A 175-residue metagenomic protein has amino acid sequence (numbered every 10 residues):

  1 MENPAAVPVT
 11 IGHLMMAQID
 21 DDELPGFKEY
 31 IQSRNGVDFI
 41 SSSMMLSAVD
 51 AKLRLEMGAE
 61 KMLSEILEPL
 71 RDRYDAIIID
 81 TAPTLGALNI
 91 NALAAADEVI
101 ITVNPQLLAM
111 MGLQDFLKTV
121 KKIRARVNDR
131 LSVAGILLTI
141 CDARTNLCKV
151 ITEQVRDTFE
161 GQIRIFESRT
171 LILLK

Functional and structural regions predicted by a protein language model:
M1-K175: P-loop NTP-binding core
